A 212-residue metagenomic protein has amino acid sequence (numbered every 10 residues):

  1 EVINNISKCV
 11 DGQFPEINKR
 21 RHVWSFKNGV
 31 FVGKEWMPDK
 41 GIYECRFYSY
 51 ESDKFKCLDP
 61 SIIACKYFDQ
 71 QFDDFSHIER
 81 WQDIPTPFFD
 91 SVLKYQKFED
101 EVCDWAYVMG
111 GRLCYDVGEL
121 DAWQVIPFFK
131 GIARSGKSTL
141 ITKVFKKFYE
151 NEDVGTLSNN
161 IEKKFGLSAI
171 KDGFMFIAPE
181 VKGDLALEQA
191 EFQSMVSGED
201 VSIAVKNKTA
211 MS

Functional and structural regions predicted by a protein language model:
E1, Q96, K208-S212: Short, intrinsically disordered, charge-balanced linker/junction segments flanking boundaries in proteins
V2-E35: Extended, Lys/Arg-enriched charged tracts that mediate electrostatic binding to polyanionic substrates
V2-N5, D100-E101, K146-N151, Q189-V196: N-terminal start-of-chain detector that recognizes signal peptides and the immediate post-cleavage beginning
N5, C9, S91-Q96, M195: Residues that form generic nucleotide/phosphate-binding pockets
S25, E44-R46, S202: Ser/Thr- (and often Asn-) enriched beta-sheet segments in non-cytosolic proteins
V30-F174: P-loop NTPase catalytic core of nucleic-acid-dependent motor ATPases
G166-S212: Conserved nucleotide-sensing/catalytic segment adjacent to the nucleotide-binding pocket in NTP-handling enzymes
